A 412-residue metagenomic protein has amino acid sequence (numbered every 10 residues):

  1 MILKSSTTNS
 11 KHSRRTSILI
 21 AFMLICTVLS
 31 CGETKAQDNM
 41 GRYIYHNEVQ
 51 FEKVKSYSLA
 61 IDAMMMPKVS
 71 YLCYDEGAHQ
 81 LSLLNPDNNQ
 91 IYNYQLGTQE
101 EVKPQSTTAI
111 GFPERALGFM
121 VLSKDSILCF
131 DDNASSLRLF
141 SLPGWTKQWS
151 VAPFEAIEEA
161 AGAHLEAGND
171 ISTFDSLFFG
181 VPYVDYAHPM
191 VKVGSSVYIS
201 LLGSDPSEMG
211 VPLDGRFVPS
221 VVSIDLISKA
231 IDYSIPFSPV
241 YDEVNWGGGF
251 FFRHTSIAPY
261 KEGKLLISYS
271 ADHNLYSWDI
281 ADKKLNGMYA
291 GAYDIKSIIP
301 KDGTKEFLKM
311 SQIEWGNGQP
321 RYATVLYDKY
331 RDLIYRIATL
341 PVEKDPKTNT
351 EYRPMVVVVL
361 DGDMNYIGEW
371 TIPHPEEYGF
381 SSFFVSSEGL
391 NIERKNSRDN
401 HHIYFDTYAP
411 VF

Functional and structural regions predicted by a protein language model:
N39-P67: A short helix->beta-strand "capping" segment at the edge of beta-propeller domains
Y57-N89, A323-D328, D332-T339: Beta-strand-rich domains and repeat architectures in extracellular enzymes and scaffolds, especially beta-propellers
K68-E76, G118-L122, F179-G194, F251-K261 (+2 more regions): Structural signature of eukaryotic scaffold interfaces centered on beta-propeller domains
T98-A134, W149-A160, H164-L165, V244 (+1 more regions): Blade-loop segments of beta-propeller domains
F112-E114, G291-T304, N365-V385: Conserved blade-ending motifs and adjacent loop-strand segments that build the rim/top face of beta-propeller domains
S200-F217, R336-Y352, S397-I403: Short, conserved, GDST-rich strand-edge loop motifs in beta-rich repeat architectures
L213-K229, Y352-D363, Y404-F412: Beta-propeller blade signature
G316-V359: Loop/turn-rich, solvent-exposed surfaces of beta-rich toroidal or solenoidal domains
